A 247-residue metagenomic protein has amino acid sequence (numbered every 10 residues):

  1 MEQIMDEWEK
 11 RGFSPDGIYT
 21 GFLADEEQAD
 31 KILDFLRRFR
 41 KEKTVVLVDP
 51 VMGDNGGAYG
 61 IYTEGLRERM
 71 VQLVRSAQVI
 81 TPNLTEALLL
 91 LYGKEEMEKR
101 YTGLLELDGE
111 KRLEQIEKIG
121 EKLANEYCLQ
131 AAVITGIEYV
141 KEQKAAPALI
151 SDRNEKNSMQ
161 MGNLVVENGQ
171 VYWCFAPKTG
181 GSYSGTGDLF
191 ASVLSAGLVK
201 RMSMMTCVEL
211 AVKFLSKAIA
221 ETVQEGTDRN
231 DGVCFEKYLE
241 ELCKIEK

Functional and structural regions predicted by a protein language model:
M1-G60, E236-E246: Conserved N-terminal subdomain of the carbohydrate kinase-like
G17-T20, L47-N55, T81-L90, T102-G103 (+1 more regions): Short beta-strands and strand-loop turn motifs
I61-V171: Conserved phosphate/ATP/ADP-binding segment of small-molecule kinases
V171-S184: Short pre-catalytic strand/loop immediately N-terminal to key active-site residues, enriched for Gly-Thr
V171-Y172, G197-A211: Phosphate-handling active-site elements
G181-M204: Short, small-residue alpha-helix embedded
M205-K247: Charged C-terminal helix
